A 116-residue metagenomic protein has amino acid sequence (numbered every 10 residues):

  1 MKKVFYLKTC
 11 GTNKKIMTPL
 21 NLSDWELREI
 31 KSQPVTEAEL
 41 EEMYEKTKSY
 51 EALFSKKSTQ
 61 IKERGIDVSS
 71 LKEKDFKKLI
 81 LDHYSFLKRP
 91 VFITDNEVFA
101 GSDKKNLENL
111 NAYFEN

Functional and structural regions predicted by a protein language model:
M1-I30: Local sequence-structure signature of Cys/Sec-based thiol-disulfide redox active-site neighborhoods
Q33-L110, F114-N116: Thiol/selenol-based redox catalytic cores and closely related redox-interacting motifs
